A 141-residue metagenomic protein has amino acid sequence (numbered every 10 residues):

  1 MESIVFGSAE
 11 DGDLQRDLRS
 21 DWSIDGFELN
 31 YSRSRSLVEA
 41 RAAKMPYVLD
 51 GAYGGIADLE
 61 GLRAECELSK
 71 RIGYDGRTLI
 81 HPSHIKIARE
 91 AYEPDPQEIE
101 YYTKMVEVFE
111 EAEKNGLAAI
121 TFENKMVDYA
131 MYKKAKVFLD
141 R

Functional and structural regions predicted by a protein language model:
M1-R141: Expand to "…catalyze enediolate/carbanion chemistry for C-C bond making/breaking, isomerization, decarboxylation
